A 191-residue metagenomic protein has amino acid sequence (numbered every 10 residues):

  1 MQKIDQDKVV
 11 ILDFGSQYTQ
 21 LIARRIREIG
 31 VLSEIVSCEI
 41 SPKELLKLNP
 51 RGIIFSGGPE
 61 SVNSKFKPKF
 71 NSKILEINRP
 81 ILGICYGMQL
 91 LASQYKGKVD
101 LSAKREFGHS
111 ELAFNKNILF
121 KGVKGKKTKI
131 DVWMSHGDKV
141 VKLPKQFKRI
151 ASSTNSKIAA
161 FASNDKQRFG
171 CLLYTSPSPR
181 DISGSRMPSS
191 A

Functional and structural regions predicted by a protein language model:
D7-K8, F14-S16, L32, G52 (+4 more regions): Catalytic cores of nucleotide-enabled group-transfer and carboxylate-activating enzymes in metabolic and assembly-line
R24-G30, K47-G122, I130-D131, G137: Cysteine-nucleophile active-site neighborhood
G30-E44: A short, well-structured beta->alpha microelement
H109-E111, I158-A160, G170: Conserved hydrophobic/aromatic beta-strand scaffold that supports enzyme active sites
N117-K166: Catalytic beta-strand/loop cores that center a nucleophilic Ser/Cys/Thr and support acyl-enzyme chemistry
Y174-A191: Single conserved hydrophobic/aromatic residue that forms the stacking wall/gate of nucleotide- or nucleobase-binding
